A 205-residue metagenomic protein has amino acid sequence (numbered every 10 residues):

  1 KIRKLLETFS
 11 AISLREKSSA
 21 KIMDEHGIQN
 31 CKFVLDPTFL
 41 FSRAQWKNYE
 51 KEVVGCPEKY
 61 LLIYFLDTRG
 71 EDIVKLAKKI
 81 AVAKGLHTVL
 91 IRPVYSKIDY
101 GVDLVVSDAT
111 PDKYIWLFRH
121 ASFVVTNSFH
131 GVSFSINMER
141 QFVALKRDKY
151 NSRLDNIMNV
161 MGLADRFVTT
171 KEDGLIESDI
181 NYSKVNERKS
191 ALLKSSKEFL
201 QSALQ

Functional and structural regions predicted by a protein language model:
K1-Q205: Active-site anion-handling motifs in enzyme catalytic cores
